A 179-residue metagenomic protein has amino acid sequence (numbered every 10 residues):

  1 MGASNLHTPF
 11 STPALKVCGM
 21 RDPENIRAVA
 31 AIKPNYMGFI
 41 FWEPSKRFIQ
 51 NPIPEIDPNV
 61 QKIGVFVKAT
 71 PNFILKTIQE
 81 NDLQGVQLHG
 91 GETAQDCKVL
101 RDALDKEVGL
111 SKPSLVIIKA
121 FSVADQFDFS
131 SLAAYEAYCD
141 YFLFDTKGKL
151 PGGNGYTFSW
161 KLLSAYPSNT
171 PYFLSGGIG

Functional and structural regions predicted by a protein language model:
M1-E107, S114-G179: Conserved N-terminal beta1-alpha1 strand-loop-helix module at the mouth
